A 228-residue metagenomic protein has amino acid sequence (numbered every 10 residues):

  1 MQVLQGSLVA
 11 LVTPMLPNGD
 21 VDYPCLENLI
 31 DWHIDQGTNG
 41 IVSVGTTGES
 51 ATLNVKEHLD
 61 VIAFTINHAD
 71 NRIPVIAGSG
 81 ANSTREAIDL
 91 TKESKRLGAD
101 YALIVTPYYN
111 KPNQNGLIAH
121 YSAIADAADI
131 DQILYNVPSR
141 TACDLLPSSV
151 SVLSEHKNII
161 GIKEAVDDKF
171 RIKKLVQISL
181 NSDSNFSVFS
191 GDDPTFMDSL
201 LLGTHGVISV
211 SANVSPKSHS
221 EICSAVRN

Functional and structural regions predicted by a protein language model:
Q2-V9, T13-A142, V150: Active-site beta->alpha loop and helix N-cap motifs at the rims of alpha/beta catalytic domains
D126-A127, R140-N228: Catalytic alpha/beta core domains of metabolic enzymes, predominantly
